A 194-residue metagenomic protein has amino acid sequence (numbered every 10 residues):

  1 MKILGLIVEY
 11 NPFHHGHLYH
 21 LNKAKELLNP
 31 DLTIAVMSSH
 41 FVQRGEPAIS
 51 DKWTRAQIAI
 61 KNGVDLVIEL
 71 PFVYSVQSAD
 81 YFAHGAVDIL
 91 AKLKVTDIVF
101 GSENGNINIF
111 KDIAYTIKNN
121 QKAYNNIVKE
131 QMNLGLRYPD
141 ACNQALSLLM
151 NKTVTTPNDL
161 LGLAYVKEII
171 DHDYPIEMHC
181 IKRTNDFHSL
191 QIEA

Functional and structural regions predicted by a protein language model:
M1-R55: N-terminal catalytic cores of NTP/NDP-binding nucleotidyl/phosphoryl-transfer enzymes
G5-I7, V36-M37, I68-L70, H179-I181: Short beta-strands and strand-loop turn motifs
V8, V42-Q43, A59, V73-Y74 (+1 more regions): Short, contiguous strand/loop micro-motifs
H14, A59, V166: Divalent metal-coordination and catalytic microenvironments
K25-E26, I60, V87-A91: Non-catalytic positions within long, well-ordered alpha-helices that form the structural scaffold/packing of enzyme
D31, D65, T96: Receiver (REC) domain switch/active-site residues of two-component response regulators
Q57-P71: A glycine-rich helix N-cap at a beta->alpha junction
E69-A194: Active-site cores that bind ATP or allylic diphosphates and position pyrophosphate for catalysis
